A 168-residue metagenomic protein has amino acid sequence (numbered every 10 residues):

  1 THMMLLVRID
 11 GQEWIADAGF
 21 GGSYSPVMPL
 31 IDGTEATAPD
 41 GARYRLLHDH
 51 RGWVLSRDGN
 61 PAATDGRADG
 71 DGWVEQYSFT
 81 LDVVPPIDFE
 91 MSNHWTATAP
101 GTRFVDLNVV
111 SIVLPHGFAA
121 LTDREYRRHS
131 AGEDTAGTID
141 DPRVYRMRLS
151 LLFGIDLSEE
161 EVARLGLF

Functional and structural regions predicted by a protein language model:
T1-G137, R143: His-Asp-centered catalytic microenvironments across diverse enzyme cores, prominently the transglutaminase-like
T122-F168: Extended, charged low-complexity segments that frequently continue into or abut oligomerization scaffolds
